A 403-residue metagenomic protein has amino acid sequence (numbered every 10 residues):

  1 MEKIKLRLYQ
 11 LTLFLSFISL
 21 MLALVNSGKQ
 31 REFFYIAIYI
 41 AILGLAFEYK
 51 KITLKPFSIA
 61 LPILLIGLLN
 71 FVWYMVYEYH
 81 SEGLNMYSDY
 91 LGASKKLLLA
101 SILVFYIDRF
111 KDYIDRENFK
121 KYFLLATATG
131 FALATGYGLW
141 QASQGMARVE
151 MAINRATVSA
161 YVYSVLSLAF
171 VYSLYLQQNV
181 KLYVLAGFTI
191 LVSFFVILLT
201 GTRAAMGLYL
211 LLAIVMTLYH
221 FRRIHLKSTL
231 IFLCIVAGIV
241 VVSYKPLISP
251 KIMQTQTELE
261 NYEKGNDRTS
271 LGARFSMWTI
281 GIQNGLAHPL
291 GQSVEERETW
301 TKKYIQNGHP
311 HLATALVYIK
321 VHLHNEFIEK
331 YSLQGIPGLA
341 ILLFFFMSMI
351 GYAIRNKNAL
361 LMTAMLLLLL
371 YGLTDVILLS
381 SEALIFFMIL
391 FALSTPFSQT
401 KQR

Functional and structural regions predicted by a protein language model:
M1-L11, L176-V184, R355-N358, V376 (+1 more regions): A juxtamembrane structural motif centered on a specific transmembrane helix
T12-I18, V321, N325, G351-T374: Loop-to-helix entry and N-terminal half of a specific, functionally important transmembrane alpha helix in multi-pass
I36-I38, I59-W73, G83-R109, Y122 (+1 more regions): Aromatic-anchored transmembrane helix interface
I102-F105, D115-M146, N154-F221, S243: Alpha-helical transmembrane segments of multi-pass inner-membrane proteins
L168, A364-L373, I377-R403: Transmembrane alpha-helices of multi-pass inner-membrane enzymes
H220-K264, T279-L286: A membrane-periplasm/extracellular boundary helix in multi-pass inner-membrane enzymes that assemble envelope glycans
K227-S228, S332-L366: Hydrophobic transmembrane alpha-helices and their immediate junctions
R268-G272, S276-T279, L286-Q334: Long extracytoplasmic/lumenal interhelical loops at the membrane interface of multi-pass membrane proteins
